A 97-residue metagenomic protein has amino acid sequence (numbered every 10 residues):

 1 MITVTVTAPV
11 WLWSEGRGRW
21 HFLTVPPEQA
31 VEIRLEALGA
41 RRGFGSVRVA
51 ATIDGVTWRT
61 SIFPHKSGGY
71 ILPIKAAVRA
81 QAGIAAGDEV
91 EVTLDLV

Functional and structural regions predicted by a protein language model:
M1-G69, D88: Long, compositionally biased stretches
S67-V97: C-terminal structural segments of small proteins and small subunits
